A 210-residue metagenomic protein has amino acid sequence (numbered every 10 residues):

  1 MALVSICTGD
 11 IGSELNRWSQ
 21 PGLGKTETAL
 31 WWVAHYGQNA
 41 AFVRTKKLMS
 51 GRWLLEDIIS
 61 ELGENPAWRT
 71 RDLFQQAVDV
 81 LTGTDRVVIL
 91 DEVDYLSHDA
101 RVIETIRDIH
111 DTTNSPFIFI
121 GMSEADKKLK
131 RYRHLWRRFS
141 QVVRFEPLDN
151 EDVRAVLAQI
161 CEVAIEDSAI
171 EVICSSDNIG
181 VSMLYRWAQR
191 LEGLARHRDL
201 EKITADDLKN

Functional and structural regions predicted by a protein language model:
G9-W31: Walker A/P-loop nucleotide-binding motif
N16-P21, I109-R133: Sensor-1/coupling segment of RecA-like P-loop NTPase cores
E27-W31, E151, A155-N210: C-terminal alpha-helical "lid" subdomain
A34-K47: Conserved catalytic segments around the Walker B and adjacent sensor/switch elements of P-loop NTPase domains
Q38-A40, K130-P147: A short helix-turn-beta junction within AAA+ P-loop NTPase domains corresponding to the substrate/partner-engaging
A41-F42, G51-W68: Conserved NTP-binding/hydrolysis module of P-loop NTPases
R44-T45, S123, S140-V153: Conserved AAA+ ATPase "SRH/arginine-finger" region at the nucleotide-binding site
V80-V102: Conserved P-loop NTPase "ATPase switch" module shared by AAA+ and STAND
